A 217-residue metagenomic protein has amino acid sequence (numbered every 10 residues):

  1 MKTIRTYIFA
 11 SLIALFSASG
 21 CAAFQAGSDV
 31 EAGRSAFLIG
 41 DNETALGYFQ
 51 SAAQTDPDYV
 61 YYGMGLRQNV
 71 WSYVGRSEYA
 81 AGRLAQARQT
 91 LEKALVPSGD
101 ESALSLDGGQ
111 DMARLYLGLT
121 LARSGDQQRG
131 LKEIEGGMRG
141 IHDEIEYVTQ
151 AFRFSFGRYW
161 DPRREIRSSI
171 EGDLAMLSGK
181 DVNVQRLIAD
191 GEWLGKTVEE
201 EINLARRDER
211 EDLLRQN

Functional and structural regions predicted by a protein language model:
S17-I39: Bacterial Sec signal peptide processing site at the extreme N-terminus
A53, V96, L119-E146: TPR/TPR-like (Sel1-like) alpha-helical repeat modules
Q54-G65, P97-D107, E144-Q150: Flexible helix-coil transition and linker loops at the boundaries of alpha-helical arrays
V148-N217: Terminal, low-structured helical/coil segments at or just beyond the last alpha-helical repeat
